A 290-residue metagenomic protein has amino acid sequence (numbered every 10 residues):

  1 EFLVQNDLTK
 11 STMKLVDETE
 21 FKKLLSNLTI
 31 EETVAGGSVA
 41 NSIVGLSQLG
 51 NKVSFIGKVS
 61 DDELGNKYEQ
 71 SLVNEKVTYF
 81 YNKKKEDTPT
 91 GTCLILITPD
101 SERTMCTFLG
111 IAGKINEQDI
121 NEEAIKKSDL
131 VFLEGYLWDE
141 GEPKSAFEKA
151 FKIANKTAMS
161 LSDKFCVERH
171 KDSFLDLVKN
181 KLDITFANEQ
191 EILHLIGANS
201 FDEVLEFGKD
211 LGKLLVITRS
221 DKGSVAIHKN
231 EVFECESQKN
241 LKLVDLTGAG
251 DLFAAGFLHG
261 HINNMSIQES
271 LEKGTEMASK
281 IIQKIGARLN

Functional and structural regions predicted by a protein language model:
E1-L8, N27, E31, E69-K84 (+3 more regions): Ribokinase/PfkB-type carbohydrate-kinase core domain
E1-S54, N66: Glycine-rich phosphate/adenosyl-contacting loop at the front of the ribokinase-like
L15, T19, E63-Q70, E272-G286: Short, conserved aromatic-histidine micro-motifs
G37-S42, L64, P89-G91, A254: Short glycine/serine/threonine-rich phosphate/pyrophosphate-binding segments that cradle anionic phosphate groups
I43-K52, L96-T98, G260-N263: Alpha-helix C-terminal capping segments
Q48, D210, L214, D221 (+1 more regions): Conserved post-catalytic alpha-helical subdomain immediately downstream of the catalytic base and nucleotide-binding
I56, C235-E236: Hydrophobic residues at beta-strand termini and immediately following loops that shape nucleotide-binding pockets
K58-S60: Alpha-helical transmembrane segments within multi-pass membrane transporters and channels
